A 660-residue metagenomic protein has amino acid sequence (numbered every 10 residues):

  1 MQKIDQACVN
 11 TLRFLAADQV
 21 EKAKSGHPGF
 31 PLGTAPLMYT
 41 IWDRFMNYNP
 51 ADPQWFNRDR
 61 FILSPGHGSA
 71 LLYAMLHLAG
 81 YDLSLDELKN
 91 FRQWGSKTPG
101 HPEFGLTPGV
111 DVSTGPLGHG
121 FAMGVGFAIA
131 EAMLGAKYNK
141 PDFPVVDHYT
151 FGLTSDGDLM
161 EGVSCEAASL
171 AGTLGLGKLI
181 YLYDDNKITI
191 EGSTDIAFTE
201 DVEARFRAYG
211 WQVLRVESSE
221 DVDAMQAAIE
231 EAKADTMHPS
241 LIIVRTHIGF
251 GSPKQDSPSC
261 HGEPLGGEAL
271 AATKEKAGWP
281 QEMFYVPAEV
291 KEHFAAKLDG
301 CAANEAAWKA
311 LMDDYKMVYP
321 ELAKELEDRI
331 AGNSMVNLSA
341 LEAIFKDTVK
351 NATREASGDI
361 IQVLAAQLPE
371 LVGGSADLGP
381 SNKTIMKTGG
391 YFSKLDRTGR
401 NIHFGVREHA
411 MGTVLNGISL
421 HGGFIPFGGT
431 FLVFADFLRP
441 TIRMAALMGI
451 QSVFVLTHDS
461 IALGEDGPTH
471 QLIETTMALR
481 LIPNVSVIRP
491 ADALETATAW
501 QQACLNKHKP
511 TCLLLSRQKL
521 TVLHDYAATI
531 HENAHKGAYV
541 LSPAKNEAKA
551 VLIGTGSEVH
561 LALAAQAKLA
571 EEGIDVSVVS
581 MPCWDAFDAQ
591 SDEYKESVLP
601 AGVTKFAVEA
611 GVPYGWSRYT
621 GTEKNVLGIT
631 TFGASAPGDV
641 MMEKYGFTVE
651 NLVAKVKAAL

Functional and structural regions predicted by a protein language model:
M1-A35, L153-T154, D158-L159, I180 (+9 more regions): Conserved acidic/glycine
T11, L15-A23, P50-D59, P99-T114 (+5 more regions): Glycine/charged-rich beta-loop-alpha catalytic/anionic-binding loops adjacent to active sites
A23-A35, F61-H67, R92, P102-M123 (+9 more regions): Active-site nucleophile and cofactor-binding loops and adjacent substrate-binding regions of central metabolic enzymes
T34-L174, I385-M386, V414, I418: Cofactor-binding active-site loop characterized by glycine-rich and histidine/acidic residues
N49-P50, A132-P141, L420-F437, S452: Glycine-rich phosphate/pyrophosphate-binding loops and their adjacent beta-strand/loop elements at enzyme active sites
Y81-Q93, G172-Y181, R207-W211, A445-S460 (+1 more regions): A glycine-rich helix N-cap at a beta->alpha junction
Q93-G105, S113, M123, F127-I129 (+6 more regions): Thiamine diphosphate
Y149-S155, L159, H421, A445-I461 (+1 more regions): A structural-propensity feature for long, helix-poor, extended segments
